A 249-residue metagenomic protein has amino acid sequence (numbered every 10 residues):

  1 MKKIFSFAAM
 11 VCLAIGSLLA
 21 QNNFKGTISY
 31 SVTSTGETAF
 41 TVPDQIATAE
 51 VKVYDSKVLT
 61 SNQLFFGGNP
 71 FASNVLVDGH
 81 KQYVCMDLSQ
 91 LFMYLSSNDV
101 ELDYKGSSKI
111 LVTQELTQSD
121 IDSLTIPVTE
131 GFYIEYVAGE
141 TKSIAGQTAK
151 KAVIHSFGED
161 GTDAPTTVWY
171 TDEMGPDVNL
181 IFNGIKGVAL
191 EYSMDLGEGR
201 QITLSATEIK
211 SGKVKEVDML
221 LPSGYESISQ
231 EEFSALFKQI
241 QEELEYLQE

Functional and structural regions predicted by a protein language model:
M1-F24, I28: Bacterial Sec-dependent N-terminal signal peptides
N22-E249: Extended soluble regions of mature proteins
